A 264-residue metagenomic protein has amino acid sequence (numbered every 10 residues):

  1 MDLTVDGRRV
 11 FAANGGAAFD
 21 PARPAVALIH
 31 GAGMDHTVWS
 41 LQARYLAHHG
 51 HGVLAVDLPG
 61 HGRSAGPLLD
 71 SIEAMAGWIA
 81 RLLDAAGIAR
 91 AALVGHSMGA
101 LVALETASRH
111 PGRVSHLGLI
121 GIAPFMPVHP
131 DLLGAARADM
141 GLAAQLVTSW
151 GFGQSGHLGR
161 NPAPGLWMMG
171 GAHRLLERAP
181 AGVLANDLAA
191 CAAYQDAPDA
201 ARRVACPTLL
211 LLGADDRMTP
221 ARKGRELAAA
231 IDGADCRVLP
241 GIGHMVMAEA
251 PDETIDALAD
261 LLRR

Functional and structural regions predicted by a protein language model:
L3-G16, S40-H48, G52-M98, D256: Active-site loop/oxyanion-hole signature of alpha/beta-hydrolase fold enzymes
A22-G31: Short beta-strand element of the alpha/beta-hydrolase
G31-M34, S97: Active-site glycine-rich loops that stabilize anionic/oxyanionic intermediates across multiple enzyme folds
L101-L146: Flexible "cap/lid" loop of the alpha/beta hydrolase fold
G134-R203: Conserved alpha/beta-hydrolase catalytic His-Asp/Glu region
V204, L210-L212, D216: Short beta-strand/loop motif that positions the catalytic acidic residue of the alpha/beta-hydrolase fold
C206, P220-A229: Short alpha-helix in the alpha/beta-hydrolase fold that links the catalytic acid
I242-I255: Catalytic histidine-centered segment of alpha/beta-hydrolase-like enzymes
